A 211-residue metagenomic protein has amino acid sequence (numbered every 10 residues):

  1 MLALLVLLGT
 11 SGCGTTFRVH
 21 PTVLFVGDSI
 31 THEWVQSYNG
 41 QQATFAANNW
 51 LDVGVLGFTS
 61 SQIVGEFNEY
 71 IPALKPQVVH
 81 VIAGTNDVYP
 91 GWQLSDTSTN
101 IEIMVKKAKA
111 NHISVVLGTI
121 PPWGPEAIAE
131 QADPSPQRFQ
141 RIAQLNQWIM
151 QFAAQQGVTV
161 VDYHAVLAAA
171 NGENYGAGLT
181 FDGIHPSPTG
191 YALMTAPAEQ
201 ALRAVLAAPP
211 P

Functional and structural regions predicted by a protein language model:
M1-T10: Bacterial N-terminal signal peptides
G12-Q77: Serine-esterase "nucleophile elbow" of acetyl-processing enzymes
H20-T22, A46-N49, L74-H80, K109-V116 (+1 more regions): Loop/turn elements at helix/coil->beta-strand transitions in domains of secreted/extracellular proteins
W34, D87-L94, P125-E130, A170-N171: Extracytoplasmic/secreted cell-surface and envelope-processing proteins
V53-L56, A83-V88: Cell-envelope and extracellular/periplasmic
I82-N86, V105-I142: Active-site segments of SGNH/GDSL-like serine hydrolases that catalyze O-acetyl group transfer/hydrolysis on lipids
L94-I103, I142-L145: Charged helix-capping and loop-helix junction motifs
G124-P211: Catalytic His-Asp segment of secreted/periplasmic serine-dependent ester chemistry enzymes
